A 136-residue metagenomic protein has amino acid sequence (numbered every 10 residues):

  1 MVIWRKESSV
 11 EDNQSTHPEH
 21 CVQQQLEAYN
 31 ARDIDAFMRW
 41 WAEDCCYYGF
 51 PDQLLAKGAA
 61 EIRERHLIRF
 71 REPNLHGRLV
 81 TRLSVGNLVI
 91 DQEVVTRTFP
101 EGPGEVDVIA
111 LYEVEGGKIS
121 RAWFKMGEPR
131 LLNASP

Functional and structural regions predicted by a protein language model:
V2-H17, C21, E27-N30, Y48 (+2 more regions): A beta-strand edge to alpha-helix "cap/lid" segment located at domain peripheries
A31-C46: Short, well-ordered alpha-helical segments enriched in acidic and aromatic residues
M38, A59, R63-E64: Short, well-structured alpha-helical segments
